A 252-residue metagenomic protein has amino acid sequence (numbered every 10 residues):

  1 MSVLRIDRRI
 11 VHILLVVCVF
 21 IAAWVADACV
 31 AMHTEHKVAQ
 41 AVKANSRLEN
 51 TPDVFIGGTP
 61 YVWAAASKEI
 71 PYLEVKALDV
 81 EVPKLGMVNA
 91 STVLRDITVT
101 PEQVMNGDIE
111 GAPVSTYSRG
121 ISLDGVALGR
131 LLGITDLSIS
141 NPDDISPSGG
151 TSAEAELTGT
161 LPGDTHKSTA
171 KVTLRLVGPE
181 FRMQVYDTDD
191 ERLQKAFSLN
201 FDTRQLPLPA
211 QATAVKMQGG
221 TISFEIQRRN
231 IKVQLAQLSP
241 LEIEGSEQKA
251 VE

Functional and structural regions predicted by a protein language model:
M1-Y61, A66, V82, A236-Q237 (+1 more regions): Hydrophobic membrane-targeting and insertion signals
E49-L128, G133-I139, E154-L157: N-terminal beta-strand/beta-hairpin edge segment
G58-P60, D79-E81, D96-T98, L161 (+4 more regions): A mature extracytoplasmic/lumenal domain signature
E74, R182, S223-E225: General beta-strand recognition
V80-G86, P162-S168, I231-A236: Short, cysteine-centered beta-strand-loop-beta hairpins and adjacent loop/turn segments enriched in charged/polar
A90-T100, A170-P179, S239-E252: A short, surface-exposed beta-strand/turn
I134-M217: Folded interaction domains in cell-surface recognition and envelope-stress signaling
E191-E252: Extracytoplasmic/luminal low-complexity segments enriched in Pro/Gly and acidic/polar residues that act as flexible
